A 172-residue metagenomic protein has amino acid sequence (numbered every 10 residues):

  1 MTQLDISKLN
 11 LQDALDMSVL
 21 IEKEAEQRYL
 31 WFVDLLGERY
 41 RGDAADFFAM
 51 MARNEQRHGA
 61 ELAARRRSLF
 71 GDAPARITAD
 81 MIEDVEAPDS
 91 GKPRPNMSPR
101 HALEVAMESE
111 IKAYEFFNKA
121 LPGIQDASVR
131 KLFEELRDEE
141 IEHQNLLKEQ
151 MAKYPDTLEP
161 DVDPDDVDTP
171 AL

Functional and structural regions predicted by a protein language model:
Q3-K8, A25-A49, A113-V129: Helix-loop segments that flank and shape redox-cofactor active sites
N10-L20, R39-E61, P99-L103, A127-E142: Alpha-helical scaffold segments that form or flank carboxylate-/histidine-based iron centers
M17-E26, R53, V105-Y114: Short, low-complexity cationic-aromatic patches
F32, E86-S128, L132: Acidic/histidine-rich alpha-helical segments that form the ligand environment of transition-metal centers
D43-M81, H143, L147-Y154: Conserved alpha-helical segments that form or flank metal/cofactor-binding pockets of metalloenzymes
A64-R100, E159-L172: Carboxylate-rich helix-loop segments that flank metal/cofactor sites and access channels in metalloenzymes
E115-D168: Preference for long, well-ordered alpha-helical segments
